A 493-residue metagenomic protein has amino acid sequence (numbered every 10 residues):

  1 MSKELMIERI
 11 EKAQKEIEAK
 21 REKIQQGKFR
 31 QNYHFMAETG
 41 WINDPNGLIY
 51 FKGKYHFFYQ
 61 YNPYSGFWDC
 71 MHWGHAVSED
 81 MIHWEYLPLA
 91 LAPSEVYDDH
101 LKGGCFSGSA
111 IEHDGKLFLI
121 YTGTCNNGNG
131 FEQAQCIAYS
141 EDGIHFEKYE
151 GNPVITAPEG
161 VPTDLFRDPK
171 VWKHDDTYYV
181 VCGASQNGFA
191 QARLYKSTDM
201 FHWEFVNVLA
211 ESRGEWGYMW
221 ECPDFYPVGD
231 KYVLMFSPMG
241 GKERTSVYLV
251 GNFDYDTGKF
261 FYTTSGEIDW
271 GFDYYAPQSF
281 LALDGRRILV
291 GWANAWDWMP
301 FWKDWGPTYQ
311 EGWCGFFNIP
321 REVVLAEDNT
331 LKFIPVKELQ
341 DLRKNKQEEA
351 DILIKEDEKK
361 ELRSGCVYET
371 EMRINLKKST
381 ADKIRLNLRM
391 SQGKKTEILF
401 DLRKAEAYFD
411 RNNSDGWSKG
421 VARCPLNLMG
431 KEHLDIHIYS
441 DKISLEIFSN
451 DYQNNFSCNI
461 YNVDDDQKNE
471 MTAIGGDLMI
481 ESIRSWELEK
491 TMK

Functional and structural regions predicted by a protein language model:
M1-D168, K173-W216, P227-G271, V290-A350 (+3 more regions): Beta-rich carbohydrate-recognition and catalytic domains
K15-R21, F253-Y275, F280-K493: Beta-rich accessory regions
Y218-P223, Y274-P277: Repeated scaffold domains used in trafficking and secretory/extracellular systems, primarily beta-propellers
